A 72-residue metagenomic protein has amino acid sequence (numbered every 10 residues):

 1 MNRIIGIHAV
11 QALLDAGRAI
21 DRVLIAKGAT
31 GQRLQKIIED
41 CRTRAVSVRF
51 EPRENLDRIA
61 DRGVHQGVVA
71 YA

Functional and structural regions predicted by a protein language model:
M1-A72: N-terminal positively charged helical leader segments and presequences
